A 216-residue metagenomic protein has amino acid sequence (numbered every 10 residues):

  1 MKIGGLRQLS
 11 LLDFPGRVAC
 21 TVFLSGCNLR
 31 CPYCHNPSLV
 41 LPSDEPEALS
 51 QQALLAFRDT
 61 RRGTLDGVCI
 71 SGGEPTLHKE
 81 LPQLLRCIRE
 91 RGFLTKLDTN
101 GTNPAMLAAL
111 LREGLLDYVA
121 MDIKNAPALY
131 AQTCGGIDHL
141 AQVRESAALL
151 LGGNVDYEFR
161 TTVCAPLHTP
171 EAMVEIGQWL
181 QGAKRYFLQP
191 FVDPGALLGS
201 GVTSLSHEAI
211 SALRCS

Functional and structural regions predicted by a protein language model:
M1-V18: Short, charged low-complexity linear segments at domain edges
K2-R7, G26, L39-V40, Q52-A53 (+1 more regions): SEC14/CRAL-TRIO lipid-binding/transfer domains and related phosphoinositide-recognition modules that form deep
F14-A48: Canonical Radical SAM [4Fe-4S] cluster-binding loop centered on the CxxxCxxC motif and its immediate flanking residues
A53-G67, T76-V202: Conserved AdoMet/S-adenosylmethionine-binding subsite of the radical SAM
G73: Conserved strand-to-loop "acid loop" that flanks and positions the catalytic carboxylate
R144, E208-A212: Short alpha-helix
